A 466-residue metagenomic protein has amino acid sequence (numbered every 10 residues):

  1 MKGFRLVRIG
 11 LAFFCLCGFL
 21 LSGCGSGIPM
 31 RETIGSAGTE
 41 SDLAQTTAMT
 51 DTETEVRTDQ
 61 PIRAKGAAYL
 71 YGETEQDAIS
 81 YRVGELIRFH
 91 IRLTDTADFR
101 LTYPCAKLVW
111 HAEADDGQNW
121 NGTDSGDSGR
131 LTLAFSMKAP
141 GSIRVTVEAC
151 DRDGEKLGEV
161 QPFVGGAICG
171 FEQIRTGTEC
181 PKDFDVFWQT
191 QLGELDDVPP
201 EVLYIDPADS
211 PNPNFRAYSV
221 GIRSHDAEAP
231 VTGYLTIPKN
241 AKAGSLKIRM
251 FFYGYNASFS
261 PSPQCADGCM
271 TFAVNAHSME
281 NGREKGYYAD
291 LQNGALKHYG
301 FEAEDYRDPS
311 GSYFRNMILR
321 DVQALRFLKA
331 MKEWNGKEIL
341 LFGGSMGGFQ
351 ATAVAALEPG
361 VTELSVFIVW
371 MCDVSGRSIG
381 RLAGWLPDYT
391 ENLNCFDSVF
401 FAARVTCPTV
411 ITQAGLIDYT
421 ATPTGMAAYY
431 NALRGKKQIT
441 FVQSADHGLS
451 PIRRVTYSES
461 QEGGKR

Functional and structural regions predicted by a protein language model:
S22-G23: C-terminal motif of bacterial Sec signal peptides marking the signal peptidase cleavage site
D51-F215: N-terminal targeting or regulatory segments adjacent to alpha/beta-hydrolase or S9 domains
P200-A241: N-terminal cap/lid segment of alpha/beta-hydrolase-fold proteins
G244-G254: Short beta-strand element of the alpha/beta-hydrolase
S258-L319, G376-R377: Cap/lid segment of the alpha/beta-hydrolase catalytic domain
Q323-R381: Primarily recognizes the serine-hydrolase "nucleophile elbow" in alpha/beta-hydrolase and SGNH/GDSL folds
G380-A432: The feature captures the conserved acid-bearing segment of alpha/beta-hydrolase catalytic domains
A427-R466: C-terminal catalytic histidine-bearing segment of alpha/beta-hydrolase fold enzymes
